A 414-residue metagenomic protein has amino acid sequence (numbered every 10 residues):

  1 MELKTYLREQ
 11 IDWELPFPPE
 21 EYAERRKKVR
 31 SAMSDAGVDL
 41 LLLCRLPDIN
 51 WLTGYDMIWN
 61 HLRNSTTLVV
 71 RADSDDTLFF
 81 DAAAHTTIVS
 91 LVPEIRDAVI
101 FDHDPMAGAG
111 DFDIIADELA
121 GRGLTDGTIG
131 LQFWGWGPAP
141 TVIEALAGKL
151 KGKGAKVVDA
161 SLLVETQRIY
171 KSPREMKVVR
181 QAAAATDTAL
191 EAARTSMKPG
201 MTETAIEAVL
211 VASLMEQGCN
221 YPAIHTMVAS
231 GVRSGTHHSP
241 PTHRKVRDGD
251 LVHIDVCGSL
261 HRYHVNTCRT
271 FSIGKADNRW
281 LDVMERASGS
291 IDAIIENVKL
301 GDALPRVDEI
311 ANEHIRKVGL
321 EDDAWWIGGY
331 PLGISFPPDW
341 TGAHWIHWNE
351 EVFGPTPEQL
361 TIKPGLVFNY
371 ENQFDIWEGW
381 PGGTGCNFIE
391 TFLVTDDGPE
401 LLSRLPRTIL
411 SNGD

Functional and structural regions predicted by a protein language model:
M1-D414: Active-site neighborhoods and metal-handling regions in enzymes and metal-associated proteins
